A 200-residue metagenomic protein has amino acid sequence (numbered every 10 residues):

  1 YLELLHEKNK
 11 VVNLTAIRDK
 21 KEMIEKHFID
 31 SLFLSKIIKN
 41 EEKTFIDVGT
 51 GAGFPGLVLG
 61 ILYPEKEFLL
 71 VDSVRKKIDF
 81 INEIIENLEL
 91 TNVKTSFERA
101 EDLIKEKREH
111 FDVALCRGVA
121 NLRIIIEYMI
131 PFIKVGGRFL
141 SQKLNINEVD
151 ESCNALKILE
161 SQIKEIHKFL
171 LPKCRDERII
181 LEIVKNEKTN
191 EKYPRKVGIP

Functional and structural regions predicted by a protein language model:
Y1-N13: N-terminal, positively charged/glycine-rich alpha-helical extensions of SAM-dependent methyltransferases
L14-F33: Conserved SAM-binding loop and adjacent beta-strand
R18, S96-R99, E165-H167: Short loop/edge segments at beta-strand edges and connector loops that shape dinucleotide/nucleotide cofactor-binding
L32-A120, I126-E127: Conserved SAM/SAH cofactor-binding pocket of Class I
S73, Q142-I146, K168: Short strand-turn motif at the edge of the Rossmann-like AdoMet-binding core
E101, N121, L144-E148, L171: Short "lid" loop at the C-terminus of a central beta-strand within the Rossmann-like core of SAM-dependent
I133-V135: Helix-to-beta-strand junctions that scaffold the AdoMet/dcAdoMet cofactor pocket in Class I SAM-dependent enzymes
C153-P200: SAM/dcSAM-binding transferase cores
